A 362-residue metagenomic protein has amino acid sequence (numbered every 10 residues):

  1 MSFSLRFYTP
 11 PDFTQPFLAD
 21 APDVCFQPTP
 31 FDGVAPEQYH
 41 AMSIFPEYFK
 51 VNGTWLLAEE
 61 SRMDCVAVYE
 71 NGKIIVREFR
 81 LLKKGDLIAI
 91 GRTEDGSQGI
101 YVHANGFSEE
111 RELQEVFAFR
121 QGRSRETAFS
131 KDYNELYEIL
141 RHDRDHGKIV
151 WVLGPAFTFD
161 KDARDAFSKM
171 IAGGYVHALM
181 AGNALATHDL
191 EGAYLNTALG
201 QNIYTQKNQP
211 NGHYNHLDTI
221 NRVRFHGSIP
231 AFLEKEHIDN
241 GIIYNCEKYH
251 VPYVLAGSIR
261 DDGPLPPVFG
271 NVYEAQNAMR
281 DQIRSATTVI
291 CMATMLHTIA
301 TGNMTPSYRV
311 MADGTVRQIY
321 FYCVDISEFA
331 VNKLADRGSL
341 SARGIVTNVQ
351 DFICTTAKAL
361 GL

Functional and structural regions predicted by a protein language model:
M1-K83: Long terminal accessory regions outside catalytic cores
F31, I139-R141, D145-S228, V346 (+1 more regions): Metabolite-binding pocket within alpha/beta catalytic cores that recognizes anionic/polar moieties
K83-G91: Loop/turn positions that initiate beta-strands
E94-D95, L153-K161, A184-T187, D261-D262 (+1 more regions): Gly/Ser/Thr-rich loops at beta-strand to alpha-helix junctions that form or flank small-molecule/cofactor-binding
I100-A104, K161-A166, D189-L195, L265-V268 (+2 more regions): Short acidic, glycine/serine/threonine-rich loops at helix termini
E109-S124, N221-F225: Gly-rich Lys/Arg/Thr-decorated short loops/hinges at beta-loop-alpha junctions or inter-strand turns that position
N134-I149, M170, N245-C246, D281-A286: Glycine-rich phosphate/diphosphate-binding loops that line cofactor/substrate pockets in enzymes
I203, Q209-V251, D261-V289, T294-L362: C-terminal functional extensions of proteins
